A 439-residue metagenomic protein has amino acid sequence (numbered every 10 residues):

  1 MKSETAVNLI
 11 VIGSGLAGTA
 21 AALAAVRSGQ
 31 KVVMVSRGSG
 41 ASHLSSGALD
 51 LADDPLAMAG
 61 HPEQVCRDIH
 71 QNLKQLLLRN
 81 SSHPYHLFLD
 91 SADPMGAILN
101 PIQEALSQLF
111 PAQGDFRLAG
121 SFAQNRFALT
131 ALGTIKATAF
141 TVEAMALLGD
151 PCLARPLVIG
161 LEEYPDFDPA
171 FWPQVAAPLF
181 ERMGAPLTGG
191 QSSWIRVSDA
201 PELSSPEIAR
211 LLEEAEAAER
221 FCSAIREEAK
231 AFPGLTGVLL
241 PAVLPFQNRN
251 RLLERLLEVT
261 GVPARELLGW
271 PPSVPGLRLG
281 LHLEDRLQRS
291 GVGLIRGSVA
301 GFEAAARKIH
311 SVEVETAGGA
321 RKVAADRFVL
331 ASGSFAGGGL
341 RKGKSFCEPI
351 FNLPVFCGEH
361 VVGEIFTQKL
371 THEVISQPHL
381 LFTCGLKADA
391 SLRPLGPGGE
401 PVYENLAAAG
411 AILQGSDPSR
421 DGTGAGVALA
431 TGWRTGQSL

Functional and structural regions predicted by a protein language model:
E4-V7, G318-R327, V402: Core beta-strand elements of the Rossmann-like FAD/NAD(P) dinucleotide-binding domain in flavoenzyme oxidoreductases
V7-M34, G432: N-terminal Rossmann-like FAD-binding beta1-loop-alpha1 element of flavoenzymes
I10-I12, V33-V35, V299, K322-G333: Short hydrophobic core segments
L23, S46, G338-P349, Y403-E404 (+1 more regions): A conserved FAD-binding loop/helix module that cradles the flavin
R37-L78, A200-A209: Conserved N-terminal glycine-rich FAD pyrophosphate-binding loop of Rossmann-like flavoproteins
G38, G318, A325-R327, A331-G338 (+1 more regions): Glycine-/small-residue-rich beta->alpha transition segments that form the dinucleotide
P173-F180, A215-P233, V238, P245-F302: Helical element adjacent to the flavin cofactor pocket in flavoenzyme catalytic cores
E303-K322, F328: Conserved beta-strand-loop-beta-strand element in the redox core of flavoprotein oxidoreductases
